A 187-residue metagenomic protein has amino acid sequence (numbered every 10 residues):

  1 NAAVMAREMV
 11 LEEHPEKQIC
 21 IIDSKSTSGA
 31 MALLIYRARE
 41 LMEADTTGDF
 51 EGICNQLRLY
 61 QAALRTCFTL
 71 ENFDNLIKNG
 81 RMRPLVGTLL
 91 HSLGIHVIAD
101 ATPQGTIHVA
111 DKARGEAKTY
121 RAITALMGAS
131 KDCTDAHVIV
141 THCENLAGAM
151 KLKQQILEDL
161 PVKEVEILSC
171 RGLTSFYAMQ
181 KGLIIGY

Functional and structural regions predicted by a protein language model:
N1-C20, S26-Y187: Mixed-charge interfacial surface used for oligomerization/domain docking and macromolecular partner engagement
